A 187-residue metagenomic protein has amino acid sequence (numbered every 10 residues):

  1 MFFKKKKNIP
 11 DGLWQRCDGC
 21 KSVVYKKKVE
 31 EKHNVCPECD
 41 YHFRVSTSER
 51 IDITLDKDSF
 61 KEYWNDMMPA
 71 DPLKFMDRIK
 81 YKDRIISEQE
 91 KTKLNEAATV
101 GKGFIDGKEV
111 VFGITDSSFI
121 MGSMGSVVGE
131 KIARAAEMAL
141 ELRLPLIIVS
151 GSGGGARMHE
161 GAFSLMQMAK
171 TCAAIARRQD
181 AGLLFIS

Functional and structural regions predicted by a protein language model:
M1-I186: Terminal-region recognition feature
